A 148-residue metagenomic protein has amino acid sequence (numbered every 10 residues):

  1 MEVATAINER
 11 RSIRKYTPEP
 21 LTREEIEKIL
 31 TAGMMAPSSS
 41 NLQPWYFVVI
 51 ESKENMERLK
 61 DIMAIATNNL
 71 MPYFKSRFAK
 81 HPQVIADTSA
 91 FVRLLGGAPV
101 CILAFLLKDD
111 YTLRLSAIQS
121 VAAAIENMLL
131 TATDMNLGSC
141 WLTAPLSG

Functional and structural regions predicted by a protein language model:
M1-E27: Specificity-determining recognition surfaces
T5, T31, D61-A64, L130: Generic alpha-helical structural context detector
I29, G33-M34, L107-G148: Small-aliphatic-rich amphipathic alpha-helix that forms the alpha element of a beta-alpha
T31-M35, A86-S89: Glycine-rich, charged/polar anion/phosphate-binding loops that engage phosphate groups from diverse ligands
P37-N41: Glycine-rich phosphate/pyrophosphate-binding beta-alpha loops
L42-Q43, L95-A98, M135: Short gly/pro-enriched beta-turn/loop segments at secondary-structure junctions
W45-F47: A short acidic-to-branched-hydrophobic micro-motif
V49-V121: Glycine/small-residue-rich phosphate/adenosyl-binding loop
